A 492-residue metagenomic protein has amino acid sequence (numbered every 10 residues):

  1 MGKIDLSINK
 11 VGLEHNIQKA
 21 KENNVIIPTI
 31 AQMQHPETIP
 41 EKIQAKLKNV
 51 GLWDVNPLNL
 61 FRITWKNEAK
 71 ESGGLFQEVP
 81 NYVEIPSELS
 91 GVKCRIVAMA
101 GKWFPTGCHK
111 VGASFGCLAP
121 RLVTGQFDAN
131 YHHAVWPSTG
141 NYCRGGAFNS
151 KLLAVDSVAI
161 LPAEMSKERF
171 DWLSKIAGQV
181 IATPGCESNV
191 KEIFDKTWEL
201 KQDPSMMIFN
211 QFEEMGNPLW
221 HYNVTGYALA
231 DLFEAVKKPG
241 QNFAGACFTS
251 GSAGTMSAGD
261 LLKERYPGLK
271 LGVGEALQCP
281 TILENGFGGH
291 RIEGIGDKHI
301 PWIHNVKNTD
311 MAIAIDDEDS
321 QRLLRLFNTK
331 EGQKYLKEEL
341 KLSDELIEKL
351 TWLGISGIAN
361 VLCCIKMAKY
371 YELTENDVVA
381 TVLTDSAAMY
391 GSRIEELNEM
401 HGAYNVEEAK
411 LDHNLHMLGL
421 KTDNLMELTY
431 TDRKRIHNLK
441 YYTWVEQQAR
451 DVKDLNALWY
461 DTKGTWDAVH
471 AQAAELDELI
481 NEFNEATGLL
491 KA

Functional and structural regions predicted by a protein language model:
M1-A492: PLP-dependent amino-acid enzyme catalytic core
